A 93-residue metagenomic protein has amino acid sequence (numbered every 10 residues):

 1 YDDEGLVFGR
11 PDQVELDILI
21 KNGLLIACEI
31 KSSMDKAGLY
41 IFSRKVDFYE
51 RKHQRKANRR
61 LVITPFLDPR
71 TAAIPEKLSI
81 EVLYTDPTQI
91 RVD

Functional and structural regions predicted by a protein language model:
Y1-K21: Active-site metal-binding core of divalent-cation-utilizing nuclease and nuclease-like domains
E4-G5, G23, Q54, P87: Detector for glycine-centered tight turns/loop "hinges" at secondary-structure junctions
L16-G38, F42-D47: Conserved catalytic cores of phosphodiester-cleaving nucleases, focusing on short active-site segments
G23-L24, R55-N58, I80: Short glycine-/polar-rich loops that comprise or flank the Walker A/P-loop and associated switch/sensor motifs
E29, R59-V62: Short catalytic-loop micro-motif centered on adjacent basic/acidic residues
D47-K56: Arginine/glycine-rich "motif VI" loop of SF2 helicases in the C-terminal RecA-like domain
L61-D93: Domain-level recognition of nuclease-like catalytic cores that cleave nucleotide substrates
